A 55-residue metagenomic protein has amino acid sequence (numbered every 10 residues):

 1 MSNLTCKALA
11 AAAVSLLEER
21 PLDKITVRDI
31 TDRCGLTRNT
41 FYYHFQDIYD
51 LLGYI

Functional and structural regions predicted by a protein language model:
N3-V14, E18, D23-V27, G35 (+1 more regions): An amphipathic alpha-helix adjacent to DNA-recognition modules
T31: The alpha-helix within a helix-turn-helix
N39: Key DNA-contact positions within bacterial/archaeal DNA-binding proteins
